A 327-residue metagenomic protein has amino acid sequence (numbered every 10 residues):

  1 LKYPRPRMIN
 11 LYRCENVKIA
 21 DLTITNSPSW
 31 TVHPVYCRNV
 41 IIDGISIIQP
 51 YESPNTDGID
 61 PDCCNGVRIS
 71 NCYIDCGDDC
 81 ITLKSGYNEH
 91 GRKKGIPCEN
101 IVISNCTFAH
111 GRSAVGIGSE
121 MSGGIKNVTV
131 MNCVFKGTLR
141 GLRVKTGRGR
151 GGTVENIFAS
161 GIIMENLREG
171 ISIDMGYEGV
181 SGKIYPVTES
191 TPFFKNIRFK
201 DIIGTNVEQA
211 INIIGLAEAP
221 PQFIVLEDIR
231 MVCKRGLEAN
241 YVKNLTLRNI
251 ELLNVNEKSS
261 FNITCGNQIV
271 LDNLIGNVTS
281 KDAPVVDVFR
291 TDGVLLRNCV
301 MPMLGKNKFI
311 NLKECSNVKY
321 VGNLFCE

Functional and structural regions predicted by a protein language model:
L1-E327: Extracellular/periplasmic carbohydrate-active domains that bind, remodel, or depolymerize complex polysaccharides
